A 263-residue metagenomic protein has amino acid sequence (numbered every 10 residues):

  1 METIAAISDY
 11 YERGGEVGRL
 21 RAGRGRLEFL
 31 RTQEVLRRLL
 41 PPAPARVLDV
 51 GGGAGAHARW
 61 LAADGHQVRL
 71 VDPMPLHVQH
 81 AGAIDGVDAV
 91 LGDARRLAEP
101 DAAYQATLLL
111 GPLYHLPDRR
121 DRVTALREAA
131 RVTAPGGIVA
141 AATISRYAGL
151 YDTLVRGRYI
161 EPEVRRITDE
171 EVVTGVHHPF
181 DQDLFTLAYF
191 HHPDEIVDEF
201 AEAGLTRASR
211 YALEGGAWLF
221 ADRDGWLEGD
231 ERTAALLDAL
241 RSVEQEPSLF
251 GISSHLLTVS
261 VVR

Functional and structural regions predicted by a protein language model:
M1-A43, A56, W60, H80: Conserved class I S-adenosyl-L-methionine
L48, A54-R96: Class I SAM-dependent methyltransferase SAM/SAH-binding core
R95-T107: A short acidic, Gly/Pro-enriched loop at the edge of an enzyme's catalytic core that lines a small-molecule cofactor
Q105-R120: A short SAM/SAH-binding and catalytic strip from SAM-dependent methyltransferases
L116, F180-D194: Acceptor-substrate binding/catalytic loop of class I
V123-P135: A short glycine-rich, Lys/Arg-flanked "PGG" loop and its adjoining helix->strand segment in the class I
I138-E170: Conserved class I S-adenosyl-L-methionine
E199, A203-R263: C-terminal lobe and adjacent flexible extensions of AdoMet/dcAdoMet transferase-like proteins
